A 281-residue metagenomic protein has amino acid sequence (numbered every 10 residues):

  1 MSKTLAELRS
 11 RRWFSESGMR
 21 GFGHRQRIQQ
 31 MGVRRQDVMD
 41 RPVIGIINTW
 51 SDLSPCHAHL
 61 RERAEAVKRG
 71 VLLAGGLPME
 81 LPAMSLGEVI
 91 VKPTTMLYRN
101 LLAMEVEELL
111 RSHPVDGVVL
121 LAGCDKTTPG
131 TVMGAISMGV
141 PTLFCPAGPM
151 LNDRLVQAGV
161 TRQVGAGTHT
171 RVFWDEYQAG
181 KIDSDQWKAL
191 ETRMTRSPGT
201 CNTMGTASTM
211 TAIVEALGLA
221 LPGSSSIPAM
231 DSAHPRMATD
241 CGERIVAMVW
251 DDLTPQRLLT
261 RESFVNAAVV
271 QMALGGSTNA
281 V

Functional and structural regions predicted by a protein language model:
M1-R41: N-terminal amphipathic/basic leader segments beginning at the initiator methionine
K3, R34, K68-V71, G165-H169: Ligand-binding pocket scaffold of soluble enzyme catalytic domains
Q36-P146: Long, structured ligand/cofactor-binding scaffold of large enzymes
M96-L259, S263-N266: Active-site cavity-forming subdomains of large catalytic enzyme subunits
A268-V270: Flexible, glycine-rich loop/tail regions that form catalytic "lids" or insertion modules at the edges of active sites
